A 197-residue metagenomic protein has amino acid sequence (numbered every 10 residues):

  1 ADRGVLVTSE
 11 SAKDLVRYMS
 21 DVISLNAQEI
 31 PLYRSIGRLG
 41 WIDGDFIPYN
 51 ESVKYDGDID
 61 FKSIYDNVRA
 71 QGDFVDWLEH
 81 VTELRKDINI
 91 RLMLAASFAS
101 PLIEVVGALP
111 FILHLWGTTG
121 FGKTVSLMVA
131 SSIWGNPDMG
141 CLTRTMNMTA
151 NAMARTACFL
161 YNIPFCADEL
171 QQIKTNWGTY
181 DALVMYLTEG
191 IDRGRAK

Functional and structural regions predicted by a protein language model:
A1-I88, R155, L160, W177: Conserved glycine-centered beta->alpha loop in an early N-terminal alpha/beta scaffold
S20-S24, S132-G135, Y186-E189: Short, intrinsically disordered, mixed-charge
L25, G107, C166: Loop-rich catalytic cores of soluble enzymes, especially ATP-dependent carboxylate-amine ligases and other
I47, H114, P164-C166: Structured core elements
K54-G140: P-loop NTPase catalytic core of nucleic-acid-dependent motor ATPases
I88, L102-E104, A150-T156, Y161 (+1 more regions): Generic recognition of flexible, low-complexity loop/linker segments
S126-Y180: AAA+/P-loop NTPase substrate/partner-engagement loops
A182, Y186-K197: Replace "adjacent to P-loop NTPase cores in ATP/GTP-dependent enzymes" with "adjacent to NTP-binding cores
